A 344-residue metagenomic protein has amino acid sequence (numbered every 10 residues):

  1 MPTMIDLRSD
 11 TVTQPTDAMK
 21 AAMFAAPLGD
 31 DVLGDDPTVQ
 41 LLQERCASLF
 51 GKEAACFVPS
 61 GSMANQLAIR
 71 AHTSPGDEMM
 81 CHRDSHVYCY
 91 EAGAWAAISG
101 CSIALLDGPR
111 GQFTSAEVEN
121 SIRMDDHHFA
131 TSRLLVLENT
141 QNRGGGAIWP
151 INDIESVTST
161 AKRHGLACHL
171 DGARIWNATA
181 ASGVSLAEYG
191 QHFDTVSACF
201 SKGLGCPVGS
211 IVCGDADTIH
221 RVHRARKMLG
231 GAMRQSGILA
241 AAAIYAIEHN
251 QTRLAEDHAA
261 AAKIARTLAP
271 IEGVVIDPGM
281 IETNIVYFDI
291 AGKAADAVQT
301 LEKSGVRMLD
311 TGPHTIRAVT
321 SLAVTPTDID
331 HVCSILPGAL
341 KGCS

Functional and structural regions predicted by a protein language model:
P2-A291, A295-S304, M308-V324, D328 (+1 more regions): Conserved PLP-enzyme active-site core in the AAT-like
